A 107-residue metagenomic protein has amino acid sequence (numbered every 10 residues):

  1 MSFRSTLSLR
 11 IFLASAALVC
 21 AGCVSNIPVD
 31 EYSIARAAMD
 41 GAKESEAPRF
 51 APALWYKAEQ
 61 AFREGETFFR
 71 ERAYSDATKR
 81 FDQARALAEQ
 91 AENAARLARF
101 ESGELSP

Functional and structural regions predicted by a protein language model:
S2-S5, G22-P107: Long, charged/polar, soluble alpha-helical segments
R10-A21: Bacterial N-terminal signal peptides
